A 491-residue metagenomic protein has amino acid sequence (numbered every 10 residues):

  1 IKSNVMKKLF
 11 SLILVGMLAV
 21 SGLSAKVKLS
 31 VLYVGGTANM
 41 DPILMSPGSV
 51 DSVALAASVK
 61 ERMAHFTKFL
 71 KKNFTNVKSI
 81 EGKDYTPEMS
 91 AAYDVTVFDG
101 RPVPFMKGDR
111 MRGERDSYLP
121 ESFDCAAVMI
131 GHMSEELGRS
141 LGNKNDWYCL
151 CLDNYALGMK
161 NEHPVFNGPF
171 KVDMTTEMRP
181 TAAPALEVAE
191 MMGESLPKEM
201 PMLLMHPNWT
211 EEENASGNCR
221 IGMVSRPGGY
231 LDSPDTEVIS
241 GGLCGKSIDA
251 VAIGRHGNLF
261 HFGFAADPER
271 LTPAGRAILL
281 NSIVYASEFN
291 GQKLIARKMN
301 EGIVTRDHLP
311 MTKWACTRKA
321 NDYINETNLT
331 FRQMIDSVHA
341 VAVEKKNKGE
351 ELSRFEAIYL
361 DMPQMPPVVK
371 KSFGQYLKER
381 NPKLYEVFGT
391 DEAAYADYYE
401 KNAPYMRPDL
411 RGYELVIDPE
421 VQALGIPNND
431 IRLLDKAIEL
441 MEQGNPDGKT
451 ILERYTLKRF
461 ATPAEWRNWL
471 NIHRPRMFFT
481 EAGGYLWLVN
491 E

Functional and structural regions predicted by a protein language model:
I1-L9: Positively charged n-region of N-terminal signal peptides that target proteins for export
L9-L18: Sec-dependent N-terminal signal peptides
V15, Q292-T305, P463-N468, E481-Y485: Short, flexible loop/turn segments with low-complexity composition
L18-S24: C-terminal segment of classical bacterial N-terminal signal peptides
K26-V27, L231-P404: Extracellular ligand-binding/catalytic regions of CAZymes and related secreted enzymes and adhesion modules
S30-R139, I426: Helical hinge/lid and interdomain linker segments adjacent to catalytic or ligand-binding clefts that mediate domain
M129-P234: An acidic, glycine-rich "communication" segment
D153-N161, S337-E491: Long, helix-rich interaction regions
